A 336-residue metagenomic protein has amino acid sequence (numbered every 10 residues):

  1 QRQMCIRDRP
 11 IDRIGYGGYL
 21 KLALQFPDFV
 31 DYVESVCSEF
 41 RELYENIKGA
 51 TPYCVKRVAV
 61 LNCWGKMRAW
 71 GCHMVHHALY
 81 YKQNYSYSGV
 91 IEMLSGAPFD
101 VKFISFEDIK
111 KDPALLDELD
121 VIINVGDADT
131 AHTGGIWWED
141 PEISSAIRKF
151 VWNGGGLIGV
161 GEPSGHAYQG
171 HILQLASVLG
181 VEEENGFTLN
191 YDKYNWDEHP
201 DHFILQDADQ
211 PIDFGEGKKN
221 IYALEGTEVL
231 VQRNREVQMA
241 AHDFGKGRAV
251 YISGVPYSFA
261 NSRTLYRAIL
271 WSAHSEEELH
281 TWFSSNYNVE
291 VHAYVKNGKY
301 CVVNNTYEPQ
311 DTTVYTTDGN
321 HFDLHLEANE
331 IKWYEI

Functional and structural regions predicted by a protein language model:
R2-I6: Short, small-residue-biased leader/transition segments that mark boundaries at the very start of proteins
D12-P52, S95, A114-L115, G126 (+5 more regions): Extracellular ligand-binding/catalytic regions of CAZymes and related secreted enzymes and adhesion modules
Y19-D31, V75-Y81, D100, N124-D140: The substrate-binding groove and active-site-proximal loops of carbohydrate-active enzymes, especially glycoside
F26-E118, N297: Aromatic-Pro/Gly-enriched surface loop or interdomain linker that acts as a lid/target-recognition segment
L61-C63, V160, I252, V303: Short hydrophobic segments within beta-strands
G65-R68, A128-H132, I136, S164-G165 (+2 more regions): Short acidic, S/G/P-rich loop/turn micro-motifs used as interaction or catalytic elements
D120-V121, G156: Structural motif
G134-Q210: A glycine-rich, often tryptophan-bearing local segment used as a flexible ligand/cofactor-contacting loop or short
